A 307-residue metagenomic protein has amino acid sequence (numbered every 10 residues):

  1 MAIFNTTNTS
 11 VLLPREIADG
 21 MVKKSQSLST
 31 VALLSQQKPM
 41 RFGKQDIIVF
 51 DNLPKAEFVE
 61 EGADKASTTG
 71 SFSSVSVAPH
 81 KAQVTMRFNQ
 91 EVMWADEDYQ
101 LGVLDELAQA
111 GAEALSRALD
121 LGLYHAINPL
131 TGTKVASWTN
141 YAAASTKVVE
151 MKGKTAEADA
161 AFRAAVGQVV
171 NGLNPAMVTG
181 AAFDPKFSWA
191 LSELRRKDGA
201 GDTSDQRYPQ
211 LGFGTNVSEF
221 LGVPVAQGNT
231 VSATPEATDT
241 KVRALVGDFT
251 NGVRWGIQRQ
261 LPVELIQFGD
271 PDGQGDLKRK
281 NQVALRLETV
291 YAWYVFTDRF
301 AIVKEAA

Functional and structural regions predicted by a protein language model:
M1-V31, L265-A307: Protruding loop/beta-arch "assembly-hinge" segments enriched in small, turn-prone residues
I3-T85: Assembly/oligomerization interface modules of large self-assembling protein complexes
R41, T69, H80, P175-M177 (+2 more regions): A short, structural micro-pattern
F50-D51, N89, D184-K186, G228 (+1 more regions): Structured loops at beta-to-helix junctions and adjacent beta-edge loops in soluble globular domains
A56-F58, D96-E97, A190-E193, W255 (+1 more regions): Short helix/loop capping segments that flank catalytic or ligand/cofactor-binding pockets
R87-G172, A307: Alpha-helical scaffold segments that mediate packing/assembly in large oligomeric complexes
Q100, L194-R196, T297-I302: Composition- and surface-driven signal marking solvent-exposed, interaction-prone regions in large proteins
K152, A156-Q267, P271-D276: Extended oligomerization regions of viral-like shell subunits
